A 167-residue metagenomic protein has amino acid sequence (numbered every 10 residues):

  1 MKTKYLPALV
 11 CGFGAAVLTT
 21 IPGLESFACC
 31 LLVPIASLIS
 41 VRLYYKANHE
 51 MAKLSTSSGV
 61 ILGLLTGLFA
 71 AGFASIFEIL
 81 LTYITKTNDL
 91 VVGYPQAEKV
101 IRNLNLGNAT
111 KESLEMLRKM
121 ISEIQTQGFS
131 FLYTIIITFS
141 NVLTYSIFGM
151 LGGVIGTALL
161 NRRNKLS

Functional and structural regions predicted by a protein language model:
M1, T157-S167: Short, charged juxtamembrane terminal tails flanking transmembrane helices
M1-E50: Transmembrane alpha-helical insertion/packing segments
P7, C11, A15, S58-F73 (+1 more regions): Alpha-helical transmembrane segments of multi-pass membrane proteins
A15-T19, T66, A70-E78, F148 (+1 more regions): Alpha-helical transmembrane segments of multipass membrane proteins
K46-L64: Amphipathic, cytosolic membrane-interfacial segments at TM-TM junctions
L65-K99: Hydrophobic alpha-helical membrane-insertion segments
T85-S130: Membrane-interface interhelical loops and short interface/amphipathic helices in multi-pass inner-membrane
K119-I147: Individual transmembrane alpha-helix segments
